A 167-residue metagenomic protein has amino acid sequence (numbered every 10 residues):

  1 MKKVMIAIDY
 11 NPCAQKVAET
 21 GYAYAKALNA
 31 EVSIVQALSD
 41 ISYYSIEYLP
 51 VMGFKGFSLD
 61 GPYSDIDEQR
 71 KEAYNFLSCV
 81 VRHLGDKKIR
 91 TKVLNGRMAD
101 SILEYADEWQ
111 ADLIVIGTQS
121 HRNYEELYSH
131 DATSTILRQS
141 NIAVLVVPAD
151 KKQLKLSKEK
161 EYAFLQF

Functional and structural regions predicted by a protein language model:
K2-L59, A163-F167: Small/aliphatic-rich secondary-structure junction motif
E19-Y22, S78, S134: Active-site phosphate/pyrophosphate- and oxyanion-stabilizing loops and adjacent acidic/basic residues in soluble
A27, R82-K87: Short helix-capping segments at alpha-helix termini
K55-E72: A short acidic, glycine-rich active-site loop that binds or catalyzes chemistry on phosphate/adenosine moieties
I89-T91: Rossmann-fold cofactor-recognition segment
V93-S101: Charged docking surfaces used in two-component/phosphorelay signaling
E104-L156, F164-L165: Gly/Ser-rich helix-loop-strand patches that form or flank binding pockets for ribonucleotide-derived cofactors
